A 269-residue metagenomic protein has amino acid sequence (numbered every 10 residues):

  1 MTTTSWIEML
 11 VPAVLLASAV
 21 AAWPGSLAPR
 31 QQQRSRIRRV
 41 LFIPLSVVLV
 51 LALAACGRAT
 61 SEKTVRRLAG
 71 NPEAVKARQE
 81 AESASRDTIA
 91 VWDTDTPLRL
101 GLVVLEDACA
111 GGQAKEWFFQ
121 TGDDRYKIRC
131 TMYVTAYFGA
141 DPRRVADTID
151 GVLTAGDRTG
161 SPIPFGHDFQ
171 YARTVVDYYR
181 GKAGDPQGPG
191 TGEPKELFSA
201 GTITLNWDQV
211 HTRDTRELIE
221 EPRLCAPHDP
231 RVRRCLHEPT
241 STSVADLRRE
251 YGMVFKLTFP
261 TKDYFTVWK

Functional and structural regions predicted by a protein language model:
M1-S5: Short, strongly hydrophobic alpha-helical membrane anchors
W6-P12, V20-A54: Sec-dependent bacterial lipoprotein signal peptides
C56, E106-A114, C130, T154: Functionally engaged cysteine thiol sites
G57-T96, V103, S161-K269: An acidic-aromatic pocket/loop used at catalytic or ligand-binding sites
E62-E73, W117-R158: Terminal, regulation- and interaction-focused segments at domain boundaries
A90-D95, E106-C109, Q113, A136 (+1 more regions): Core segments of small alpha/beta cavity-forming domains
T94-P97, G101, A110-G111, F119-T131: Long, amphipathic, non-transmembrane alpha-helical coiled-coil-like segments that mediate oligomerization/assembly
A114-F118, T240: Short amphipathic beta-strand starts and helix->beta connectors
